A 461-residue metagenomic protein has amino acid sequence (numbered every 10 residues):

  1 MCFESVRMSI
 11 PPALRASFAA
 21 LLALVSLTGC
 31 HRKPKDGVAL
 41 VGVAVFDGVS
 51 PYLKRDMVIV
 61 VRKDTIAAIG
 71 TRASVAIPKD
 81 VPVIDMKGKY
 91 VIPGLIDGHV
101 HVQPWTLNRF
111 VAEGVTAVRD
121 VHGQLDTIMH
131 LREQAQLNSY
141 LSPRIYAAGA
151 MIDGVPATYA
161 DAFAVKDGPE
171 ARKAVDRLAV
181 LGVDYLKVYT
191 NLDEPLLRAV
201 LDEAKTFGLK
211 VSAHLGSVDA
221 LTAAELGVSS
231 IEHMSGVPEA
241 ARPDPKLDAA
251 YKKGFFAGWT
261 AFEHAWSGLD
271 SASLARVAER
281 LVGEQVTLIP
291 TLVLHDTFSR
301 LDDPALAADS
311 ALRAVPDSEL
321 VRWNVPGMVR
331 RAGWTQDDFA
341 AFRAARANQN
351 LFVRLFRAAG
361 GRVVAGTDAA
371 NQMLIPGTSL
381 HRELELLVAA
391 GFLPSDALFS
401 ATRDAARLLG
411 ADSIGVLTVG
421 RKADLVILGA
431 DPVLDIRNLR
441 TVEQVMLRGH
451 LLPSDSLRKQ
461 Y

Functional and structural regions predicted by a protein language model:
C2-F18: Bacterial N-terminal signal peptides that target proteins for export
L27-G29: C-terminal motif of bacterial Sec signal peptides marking the signal peptidase cleavage site
K33-D36, V45, V49-I92: Histidine-rich, glycine-flanked metal-binding segment
G37, V45-V58, T71-R72, I375-T378 (+2 more regions): Acidic, glycine-enriched loop/beta-strand segments at the rims of small-molecule binding/catalytic pockets
V38-L40, A76-T116: Replace "His-x-His-based motif
G94-V100, P156-E170: Active-site mouth loops of central-metabolism enzymes
L107-M129, S142-A150, A179-L192, K210-S212 (+3 more regions): Divalent metal-dependent hydrolysis catalytic cores, especially in the metallo-beta-lactamase
R177-K187, L192, V237, A241-A390: Active-site neighborhoods of metal-dependent hydrolases
